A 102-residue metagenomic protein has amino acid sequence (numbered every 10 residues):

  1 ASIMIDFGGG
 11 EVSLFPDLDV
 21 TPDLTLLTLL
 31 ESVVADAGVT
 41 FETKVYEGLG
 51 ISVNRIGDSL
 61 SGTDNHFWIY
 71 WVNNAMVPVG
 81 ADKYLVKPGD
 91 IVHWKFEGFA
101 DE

Functional and structural regions predicted by a protein language model:
A1-E102: Ubiquitin-like/PB1-type beta-grasp interaction modules and other compact soluble beta-rich domains
